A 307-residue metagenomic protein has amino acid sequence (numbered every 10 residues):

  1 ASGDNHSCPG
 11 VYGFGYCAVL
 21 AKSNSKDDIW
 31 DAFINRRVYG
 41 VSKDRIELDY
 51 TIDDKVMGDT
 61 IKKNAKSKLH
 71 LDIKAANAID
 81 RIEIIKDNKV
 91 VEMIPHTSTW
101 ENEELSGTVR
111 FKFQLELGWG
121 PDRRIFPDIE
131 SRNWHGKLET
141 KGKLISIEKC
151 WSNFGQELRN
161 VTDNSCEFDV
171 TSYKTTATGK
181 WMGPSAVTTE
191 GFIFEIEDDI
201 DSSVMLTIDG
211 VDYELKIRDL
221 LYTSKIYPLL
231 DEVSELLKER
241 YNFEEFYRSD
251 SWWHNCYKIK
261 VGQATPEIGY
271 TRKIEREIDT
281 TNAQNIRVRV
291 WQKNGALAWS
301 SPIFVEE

Functional and structural regions predicted by a protein language model:
S2-E307: C-terminal functional module detector
